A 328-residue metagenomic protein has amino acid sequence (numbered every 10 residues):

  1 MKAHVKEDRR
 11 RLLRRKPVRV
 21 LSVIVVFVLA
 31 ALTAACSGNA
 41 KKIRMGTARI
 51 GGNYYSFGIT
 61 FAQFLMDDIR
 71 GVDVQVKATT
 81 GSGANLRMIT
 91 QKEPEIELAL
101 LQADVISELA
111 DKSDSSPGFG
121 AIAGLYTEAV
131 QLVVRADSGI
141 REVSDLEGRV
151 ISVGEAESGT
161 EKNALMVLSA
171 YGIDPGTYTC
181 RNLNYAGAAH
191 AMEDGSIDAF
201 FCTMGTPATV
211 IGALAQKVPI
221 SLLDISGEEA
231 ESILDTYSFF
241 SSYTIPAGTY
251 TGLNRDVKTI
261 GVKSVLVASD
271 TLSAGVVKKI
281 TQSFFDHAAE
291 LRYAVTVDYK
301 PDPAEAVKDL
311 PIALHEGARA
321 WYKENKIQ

Functional and structural regions predicted by a protein language model:
V5-V23: Bacterial N-terminal signal peptides that target proteins for export
L32-A35: C-terminal motif of bacterial Sec signal peptides marking the signal peptidase cleavage site
S37-N39: Bacterial signal peptide processing site
K41-D68, V72, E128-D194, K308 (+2 more regions): Bilobed "Venus flytrap"/periplasmic-binding protein-like clamshell domains and structurally analogous long
S56-T90, E97, L253-N254: Extracytoplasmic small-molecule ligand-binding "clamshell" domains of the periplasmic binding protein/Venus flytrap
L98, G118-Y126: Short beta-strand-centered segments that line the small-molecule binding cleft or hinge of alpha/beta clamshell
Q102-V105, S113-D114, S138, D174-L266 (+1 more regions): Pocket-lining segment of extracytoplasmic ligand-binding domains
V257-Q328: Segments of small-molecule ligand-sensing domains
